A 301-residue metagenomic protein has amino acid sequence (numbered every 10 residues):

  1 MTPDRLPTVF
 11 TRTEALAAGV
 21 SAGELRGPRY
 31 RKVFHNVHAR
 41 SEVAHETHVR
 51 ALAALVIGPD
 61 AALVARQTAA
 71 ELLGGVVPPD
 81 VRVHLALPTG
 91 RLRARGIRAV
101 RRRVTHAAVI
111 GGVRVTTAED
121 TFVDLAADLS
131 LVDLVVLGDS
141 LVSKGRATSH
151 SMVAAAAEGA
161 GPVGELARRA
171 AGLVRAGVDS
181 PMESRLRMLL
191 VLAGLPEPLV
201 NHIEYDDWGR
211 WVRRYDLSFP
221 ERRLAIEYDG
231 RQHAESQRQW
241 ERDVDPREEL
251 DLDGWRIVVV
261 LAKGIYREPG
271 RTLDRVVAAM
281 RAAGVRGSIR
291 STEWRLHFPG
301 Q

Functional and structural regions predicted by a protein language model:
M1-E165, L199, R281-Q301: Short gly/ser-rich loop at a beta-strand->alpha-helix junction or flexible surface loop bordering the NTP-binding
E14, V142-Q301: Surface segments flanking catalytic/ligand-binding clefts of nucleic-acid enzymes
